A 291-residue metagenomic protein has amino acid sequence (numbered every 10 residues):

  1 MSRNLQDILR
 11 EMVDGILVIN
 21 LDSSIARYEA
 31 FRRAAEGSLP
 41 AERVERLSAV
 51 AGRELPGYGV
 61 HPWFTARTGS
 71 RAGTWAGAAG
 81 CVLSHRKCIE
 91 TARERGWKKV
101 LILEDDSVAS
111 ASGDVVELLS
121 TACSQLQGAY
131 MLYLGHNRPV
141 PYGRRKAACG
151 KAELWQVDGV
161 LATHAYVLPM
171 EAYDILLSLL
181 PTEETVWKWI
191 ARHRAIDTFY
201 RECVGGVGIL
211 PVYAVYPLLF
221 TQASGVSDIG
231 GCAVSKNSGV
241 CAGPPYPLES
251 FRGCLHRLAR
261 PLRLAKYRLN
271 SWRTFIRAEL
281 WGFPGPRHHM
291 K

Functional and structural regions predicted by a protein language model:
M1-L103, S107-K291: An acidic/histidine-cluster motif and surrounding catalytic segment that typifies divalent-metal-assisted enzyme active
